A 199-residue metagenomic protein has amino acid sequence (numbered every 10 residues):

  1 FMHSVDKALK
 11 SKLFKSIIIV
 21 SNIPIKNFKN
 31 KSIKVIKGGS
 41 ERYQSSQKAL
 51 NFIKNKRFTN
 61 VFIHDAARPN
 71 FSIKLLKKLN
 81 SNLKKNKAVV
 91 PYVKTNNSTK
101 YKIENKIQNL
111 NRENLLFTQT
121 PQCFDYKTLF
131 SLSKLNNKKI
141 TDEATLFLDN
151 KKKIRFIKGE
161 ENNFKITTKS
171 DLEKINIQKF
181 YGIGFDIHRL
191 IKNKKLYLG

Functional and structural regions predicted by a protein language model:
F1, A49, H64-D65, K94 (+2 more regions): Residue-level signal for inorganic ion chemistry
F1-I23: N-terminal glycine-rich phosphate-binding loop and ensuing alpha1 helix
S11, N70-I157: Conserved core of the sugar-phosphate nucleotidyltransferase
S21-K26, T95: Short, polar loop motifs at secondary-structure junctions
K26-S32, Y101: Short loop/helix-cap segments at secondary-structure boundaries that form the rim of catalytic
N30-N60: Short phosphate-binding loop-to-helix
A67, L75, N176-G199: RNase III-family endoribonuclease catalytic core
G159, I166-Y181, F185: C-terminal catalytic "cap/lid" subdomain
